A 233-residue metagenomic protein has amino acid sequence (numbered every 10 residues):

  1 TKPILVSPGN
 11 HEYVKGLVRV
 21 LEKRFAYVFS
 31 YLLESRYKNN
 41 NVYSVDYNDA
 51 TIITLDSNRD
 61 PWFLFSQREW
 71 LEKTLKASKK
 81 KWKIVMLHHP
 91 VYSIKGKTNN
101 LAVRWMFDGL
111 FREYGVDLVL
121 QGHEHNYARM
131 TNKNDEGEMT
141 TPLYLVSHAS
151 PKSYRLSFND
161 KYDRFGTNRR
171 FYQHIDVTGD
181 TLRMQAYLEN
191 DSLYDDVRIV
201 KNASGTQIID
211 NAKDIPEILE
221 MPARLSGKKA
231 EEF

Functional and structural regions predicted by a protein language model:
T1-K79, M106-F107, R112, L118 (+1 more regions): Extended active-site neighborhood of metal-dependent phosphoesterases/phosphodiesterases
G9-N10, H88, G122-H123: Active-site glycine-centered loops adjacent to acidic/histidine catalytic or metal-binding residues that shape
R59, V91, A186-L188: Short beta-strand segments enriched in hydrophobic/aromatic residues within well-folded beta-rich domains
F65, K95-N99: Short, solvent-exposed loop/turn segments at secondary-structure boundaries
S78-K95: Short acidic, glycine-rich surface-loop motifs adjacent to enzyme active sites
N99-M106: Charged helix-capping and loop-helix junction motifs
Q121, L145, R183-A186: Conserved active-site loop/cleft motifs that coordinate metal ions or position small ligands
R155-L156, Y162-F233: A short C-terminal boundary segment appended to hydrolase-like catalytic domains
